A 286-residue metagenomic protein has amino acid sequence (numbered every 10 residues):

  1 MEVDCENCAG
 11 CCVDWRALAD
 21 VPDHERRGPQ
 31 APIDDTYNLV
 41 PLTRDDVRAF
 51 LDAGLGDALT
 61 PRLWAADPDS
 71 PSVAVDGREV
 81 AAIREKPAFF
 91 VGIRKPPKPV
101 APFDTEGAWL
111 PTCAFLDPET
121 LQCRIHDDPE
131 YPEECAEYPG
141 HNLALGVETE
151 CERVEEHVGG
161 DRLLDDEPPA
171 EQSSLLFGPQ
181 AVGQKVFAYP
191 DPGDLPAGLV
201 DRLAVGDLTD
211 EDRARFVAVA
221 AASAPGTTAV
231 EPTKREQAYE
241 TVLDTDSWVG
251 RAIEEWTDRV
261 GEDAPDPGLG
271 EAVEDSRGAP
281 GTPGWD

Functional and structural regions predicted by a protein language model:
M1-D286: Short loop/turn segments that flank or connect secondary-structure elements
